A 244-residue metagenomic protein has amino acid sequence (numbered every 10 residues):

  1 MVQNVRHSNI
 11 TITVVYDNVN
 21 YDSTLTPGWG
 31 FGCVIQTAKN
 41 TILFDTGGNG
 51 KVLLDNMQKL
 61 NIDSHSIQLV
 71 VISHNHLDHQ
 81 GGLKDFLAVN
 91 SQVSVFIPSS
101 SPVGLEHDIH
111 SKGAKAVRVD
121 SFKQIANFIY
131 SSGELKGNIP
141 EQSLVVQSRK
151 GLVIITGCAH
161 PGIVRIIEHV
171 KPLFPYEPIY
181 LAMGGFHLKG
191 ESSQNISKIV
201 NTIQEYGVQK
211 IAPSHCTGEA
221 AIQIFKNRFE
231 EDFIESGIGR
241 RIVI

Functional and structural regions predicted by a protein language model:
M1-K39, S121-L135, Y176, G237: Zn-dependent metallo-beta-lactamase
T11-K59, E141-T156: Conserved beta-strand hairpin/beta-sheet module of binuclear metal-dependent hydrolase folds, prominently
L43-T46, I67-N75, F96-S99, I154-C158 (+2 more regions): Active-site neighborhood of phospho(di)ester-bond hydrolases with catalytic His/Asp-centered motifs
K51-F96, F174-L181, N201: Active-site metal-binding motif and surrounding structural segment of the metallo-beta-lactamase
H79-G82, L152, H160-I238: Cap/insert and terminal regions of metallo-dependent hydrolase folds
N90-S94, A114, G207-Q209, E231: A short helix->loop->beta-strand "cap" motif at the edges of active sites that frequently abuts
I97-Q142, S148-R149, I234-I244: Metallo-beta-lactamase
L135-G137, T156-I163: Conserved mixed alpha/beta catalytic, RNA-binding, or beta-rich assembly cores of soluble enzyme, regulatory
